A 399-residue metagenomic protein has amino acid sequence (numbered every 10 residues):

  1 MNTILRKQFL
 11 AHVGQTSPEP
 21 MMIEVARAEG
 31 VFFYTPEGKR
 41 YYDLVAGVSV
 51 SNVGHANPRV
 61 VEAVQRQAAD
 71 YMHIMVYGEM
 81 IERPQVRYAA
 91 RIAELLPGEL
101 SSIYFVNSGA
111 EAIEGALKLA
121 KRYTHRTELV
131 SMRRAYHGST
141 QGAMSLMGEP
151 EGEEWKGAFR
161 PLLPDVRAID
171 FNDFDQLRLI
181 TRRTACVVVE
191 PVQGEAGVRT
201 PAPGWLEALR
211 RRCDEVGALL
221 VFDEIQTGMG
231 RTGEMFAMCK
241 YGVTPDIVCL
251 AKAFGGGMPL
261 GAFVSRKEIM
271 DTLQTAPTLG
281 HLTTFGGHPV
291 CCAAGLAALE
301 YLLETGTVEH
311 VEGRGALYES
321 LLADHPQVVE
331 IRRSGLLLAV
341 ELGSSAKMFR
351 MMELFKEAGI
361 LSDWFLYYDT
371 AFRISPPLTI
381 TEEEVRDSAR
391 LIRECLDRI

Functional and structural regions predicted by a protein language model:
M1-I399: Conserved N-terminal phosphate-binding loop of PLP-dependent enzymes in the Aspartate aminotransferase
